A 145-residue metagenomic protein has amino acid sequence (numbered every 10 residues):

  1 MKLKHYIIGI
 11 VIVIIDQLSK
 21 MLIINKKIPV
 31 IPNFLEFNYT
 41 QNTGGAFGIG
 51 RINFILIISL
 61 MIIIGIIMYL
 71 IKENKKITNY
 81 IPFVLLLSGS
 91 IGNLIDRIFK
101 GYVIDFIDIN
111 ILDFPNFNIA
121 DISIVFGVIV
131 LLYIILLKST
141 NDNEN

Functional and structural regions predicted by a protein language model:
M1-N145: Alpha-helical transmembrane bundles and membrane-interface segments of multipass inner-membrane proteins
